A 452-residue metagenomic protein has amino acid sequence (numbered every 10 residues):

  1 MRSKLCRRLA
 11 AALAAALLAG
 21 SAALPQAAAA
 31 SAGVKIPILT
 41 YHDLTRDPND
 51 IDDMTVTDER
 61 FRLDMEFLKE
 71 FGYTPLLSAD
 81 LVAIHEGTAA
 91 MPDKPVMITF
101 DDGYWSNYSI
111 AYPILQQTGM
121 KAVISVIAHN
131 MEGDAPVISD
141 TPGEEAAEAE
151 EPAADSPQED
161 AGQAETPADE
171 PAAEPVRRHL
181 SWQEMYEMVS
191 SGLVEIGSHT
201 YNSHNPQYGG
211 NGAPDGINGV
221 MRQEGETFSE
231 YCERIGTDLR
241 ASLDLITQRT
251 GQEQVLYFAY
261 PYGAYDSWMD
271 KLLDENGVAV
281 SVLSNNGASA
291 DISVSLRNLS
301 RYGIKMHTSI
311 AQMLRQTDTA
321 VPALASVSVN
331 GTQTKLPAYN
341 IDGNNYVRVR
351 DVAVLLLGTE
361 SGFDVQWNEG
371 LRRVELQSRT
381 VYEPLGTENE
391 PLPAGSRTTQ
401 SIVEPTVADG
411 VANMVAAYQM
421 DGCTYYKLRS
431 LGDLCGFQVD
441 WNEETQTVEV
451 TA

Functional and structural regions predicted by a protein language model:
R2-L13: Bacterial N-terminal signal peptides that target proteins for export
A12-S21: Bacterial N-terminal signal peptides
A22-A32: Sec-dependent signal peptide cleavage junction
L39-R46, I51, K94-V96, Q116-A264 (+1 more regions): Metal-dependent polysaccharide deacetylase catalytic core of the NodB/CE4 family, i.e., the active-site-bearing domain
N49-M54, T99, P175, G225-E233 (+2 more regions): Second-shell loop/turn segments in exported
V56-A90, S190, T247-T250, D270 (+2 more regions): C-terminal domain-boundary segment and adjacent tail
D80, I98-S106, I110, Q117-M120 (+1 more regions): Substrate-binding cleft of extracellular glycoside hydrolase catalytic domains
D318-A452: Primary recognition of N-terminal secretory signal peptides and signal-anchoring hydrophobic helices
